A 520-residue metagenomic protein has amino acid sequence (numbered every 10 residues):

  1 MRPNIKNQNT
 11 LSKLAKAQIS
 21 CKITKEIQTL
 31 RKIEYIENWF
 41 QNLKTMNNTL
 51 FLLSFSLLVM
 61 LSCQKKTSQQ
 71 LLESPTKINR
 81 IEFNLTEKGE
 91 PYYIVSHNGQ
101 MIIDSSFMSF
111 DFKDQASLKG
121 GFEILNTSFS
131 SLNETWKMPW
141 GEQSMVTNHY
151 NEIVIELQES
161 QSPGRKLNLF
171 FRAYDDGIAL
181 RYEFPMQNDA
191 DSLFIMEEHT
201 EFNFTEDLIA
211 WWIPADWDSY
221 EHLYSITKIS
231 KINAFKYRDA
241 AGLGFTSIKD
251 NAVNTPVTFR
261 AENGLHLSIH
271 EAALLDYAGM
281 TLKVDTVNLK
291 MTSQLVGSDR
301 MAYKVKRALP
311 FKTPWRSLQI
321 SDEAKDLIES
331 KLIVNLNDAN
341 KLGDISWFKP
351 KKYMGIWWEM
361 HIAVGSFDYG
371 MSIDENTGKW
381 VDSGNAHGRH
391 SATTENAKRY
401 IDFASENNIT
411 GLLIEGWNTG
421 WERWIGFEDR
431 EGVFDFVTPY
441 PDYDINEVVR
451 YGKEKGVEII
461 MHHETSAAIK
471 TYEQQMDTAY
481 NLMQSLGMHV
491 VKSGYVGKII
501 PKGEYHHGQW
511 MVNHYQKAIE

Functional and structural regions predicted by a protein language model:
N47-S54: Sec-dependent signal peptide recognition, specifically the positively charged N-region followed immediately by
L61-S62: C-terminal motif of bacterial Sec signal peptides marking the signal peptidase cleavage site
Q69-G343: N-terminal accessory beta-strand-rich subdomains and adjacent acidic, glycine-rich linkers that precede catalytic cores
A308-K398, N407: An acidic-aromatic substrate-binding cleft motif
N396-W417: Catalytic domains of carbohydrate-active enzymes, especially glycoside hydrolases
E415-E520: Aromatic- and carboxylate-enriched substrate-binding clefts and catalytic-loop regions of carbohydrate-active enzymes
